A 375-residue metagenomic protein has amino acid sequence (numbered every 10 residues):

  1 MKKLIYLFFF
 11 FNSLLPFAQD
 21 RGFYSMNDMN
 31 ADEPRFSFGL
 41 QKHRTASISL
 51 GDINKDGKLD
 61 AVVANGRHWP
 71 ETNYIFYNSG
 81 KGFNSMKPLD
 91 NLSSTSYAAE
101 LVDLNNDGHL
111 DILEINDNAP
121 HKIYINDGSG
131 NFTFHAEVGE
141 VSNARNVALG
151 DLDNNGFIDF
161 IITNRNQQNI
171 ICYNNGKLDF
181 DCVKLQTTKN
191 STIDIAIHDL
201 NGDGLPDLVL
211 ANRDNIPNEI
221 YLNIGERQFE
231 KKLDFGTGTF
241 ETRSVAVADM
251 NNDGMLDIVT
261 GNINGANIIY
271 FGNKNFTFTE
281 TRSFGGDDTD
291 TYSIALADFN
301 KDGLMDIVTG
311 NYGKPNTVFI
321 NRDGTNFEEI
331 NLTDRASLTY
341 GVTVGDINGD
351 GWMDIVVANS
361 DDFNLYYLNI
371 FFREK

Functional and structural regions predicted by a protein language model:
L4-S13: Sec-dependent N-terminal signal peptides
Q19-H43, F76-S94, I125-S142, Y173-N190 (+4 more regions): Blade-edge motifs of beta-propeller repeat domains
F38-G57, V63: Beta-strand-rich domains and repeat architectures in extracellular enzymes and scaffolds, especially beta-propellers
A46-K55, Y97-N106, R145-N154, I193-G202 (+3 more regions): Beta-propeller blade termini
G57-V63, G108-L110, G156-I158, G204-P206 (+3 more regions): Glycine-aliphatic tripeptides that mark coil-to-beta-strand junctions in extracellular and membrane proteins
A61-G66, I112-N116, F160-N164, L208-N212 (+3 more regions): Hydrophobic beta-strand segments that make up the repeating blades of beta-propeller and related beta-repeat
G66-P70, A119, Q167-Q168, D214-I216 (+3 more regions): Short glycine/acidic-enriched loop and turn motifs that connect beta-strands
G341-K375: Blade-level signature of beta-propeller repeat domains, shared across WD40, Kelch, NHL, RCC1 and BNR/Asp-box propellers
